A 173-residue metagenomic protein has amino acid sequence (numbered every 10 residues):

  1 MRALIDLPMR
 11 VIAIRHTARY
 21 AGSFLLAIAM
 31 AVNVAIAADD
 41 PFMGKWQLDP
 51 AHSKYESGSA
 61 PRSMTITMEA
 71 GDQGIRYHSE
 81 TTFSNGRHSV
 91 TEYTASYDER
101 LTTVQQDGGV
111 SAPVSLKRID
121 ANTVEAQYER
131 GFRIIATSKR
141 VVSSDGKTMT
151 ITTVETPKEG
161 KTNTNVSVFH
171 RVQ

Functional and structural regions predicted by a protein language model:
M1-A18: N-terminal secretory signal peptides that target proteins for export/translocation
I12, N33-A35: N-terminal non-cleavable signal-anchor helices
A21-N33: Bacterial N-terminal signal peptides
I36-Q173: Hydrophobic small-molecule pocket/channel-lining residues, especially in calycin-type beta-barrels
